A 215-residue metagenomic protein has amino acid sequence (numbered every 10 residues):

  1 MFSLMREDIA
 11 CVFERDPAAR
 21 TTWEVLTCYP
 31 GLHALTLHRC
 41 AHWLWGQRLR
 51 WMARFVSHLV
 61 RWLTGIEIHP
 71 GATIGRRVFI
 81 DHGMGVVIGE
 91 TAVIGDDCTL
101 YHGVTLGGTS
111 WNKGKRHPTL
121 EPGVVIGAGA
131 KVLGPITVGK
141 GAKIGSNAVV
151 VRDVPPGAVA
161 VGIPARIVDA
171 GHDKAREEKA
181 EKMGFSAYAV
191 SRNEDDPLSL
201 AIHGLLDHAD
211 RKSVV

Functional and structural regions predicted by a protein language model:
M1-L59, A175-V215: Terminal amphipathic alpha-helical/low-complexity segments used for targeting or macromolecular assembly
R61-V168: Structural signal for interior beta-strand "rungs" in well-ordered beta-sheet cores of soluble enzyme domains
A158, K174-A175: A contiguous, mid-protein "functional segment" used to position or interact with cofactors/ions or partner subunits
